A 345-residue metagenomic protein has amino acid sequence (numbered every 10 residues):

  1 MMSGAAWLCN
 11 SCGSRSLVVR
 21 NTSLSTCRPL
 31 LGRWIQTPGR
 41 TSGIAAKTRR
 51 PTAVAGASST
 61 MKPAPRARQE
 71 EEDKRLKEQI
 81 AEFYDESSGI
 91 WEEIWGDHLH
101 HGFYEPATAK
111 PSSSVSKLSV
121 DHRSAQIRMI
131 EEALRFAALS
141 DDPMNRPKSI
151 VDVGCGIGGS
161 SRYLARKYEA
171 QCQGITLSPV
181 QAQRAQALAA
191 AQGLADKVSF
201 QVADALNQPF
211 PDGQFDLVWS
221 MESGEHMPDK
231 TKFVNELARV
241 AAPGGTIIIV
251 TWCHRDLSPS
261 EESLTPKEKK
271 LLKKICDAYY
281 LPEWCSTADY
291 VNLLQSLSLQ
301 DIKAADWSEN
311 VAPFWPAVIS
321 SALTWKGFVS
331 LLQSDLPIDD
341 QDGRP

Functional and structural regions predicted by a protein language model:
M1-P38: N-terminal chloroplast transit peptides
K47, P51-I94: N-terminal auxiliary segments of SAM/dcSAM-dependent transferases
H98-P147: Conserved alpha-helix/loop element of class I SAM-dependent methyltransferases that forms part of the SAM/SAH-binding
K148-V151, I157-N207: Class I SAM-dependent methyltransferase SAM/SAH-binding core
L206-V218: A short acidic, Gly/Pro-enriched loop at the edge of an enzyme's catalytic core that lines a small-molecule cofactor
D216-D229: A short SAM/SAH-binding and catalytic strip from SAM-dependent methyltransferases
T231-T246: A short glycine-rich, Lys/Arg-flanked "PGG" loop and its adjoining helix->strand segment in the class I
S260-P345: Substrate-binding/catalytic lobe of Class I Rossmann-like enzymes that use SAM or dcSAM, i.e., the mid-to-C-terminal
